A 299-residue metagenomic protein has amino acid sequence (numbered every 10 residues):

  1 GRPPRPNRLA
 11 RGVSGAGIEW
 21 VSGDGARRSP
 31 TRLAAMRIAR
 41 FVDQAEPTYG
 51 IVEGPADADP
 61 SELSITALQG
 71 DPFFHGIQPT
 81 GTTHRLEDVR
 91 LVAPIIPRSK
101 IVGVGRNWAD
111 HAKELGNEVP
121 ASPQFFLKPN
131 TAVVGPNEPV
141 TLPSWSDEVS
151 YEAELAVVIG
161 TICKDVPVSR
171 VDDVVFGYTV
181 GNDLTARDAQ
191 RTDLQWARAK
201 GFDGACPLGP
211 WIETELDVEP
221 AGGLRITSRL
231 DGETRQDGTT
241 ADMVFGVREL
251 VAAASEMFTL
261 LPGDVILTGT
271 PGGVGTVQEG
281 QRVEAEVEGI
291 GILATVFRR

Functional and structural regions predicted by a protein language model:
R32-P123, L216-E219, T227, E233-T234 (+1 more regions): N-terminal non-catalytic cap/leader segment that marks the start of a structured domain
D57-L63, A67, L127-T141: A glycine-rich (often HGG/GG-containing) alpha/beta subdomain
G81-H84, H111, R187-R299: Catalytic-pocket segment enriched in acidic/His residues
I96, G103, G135, S150-E152 (+2 more regions): Residue-level recognition of short, solvent-exposed, well-ordered loop/turn junctions that link secondary-structure
V119-P136, Y151, E284-E288: Structural signature of FAD isoalloxazine-binding scaffolds in flavoprotein oxidoreductases
K164-Y178: N-terminal accessory regions of nucleic-acid-interacting proteins
